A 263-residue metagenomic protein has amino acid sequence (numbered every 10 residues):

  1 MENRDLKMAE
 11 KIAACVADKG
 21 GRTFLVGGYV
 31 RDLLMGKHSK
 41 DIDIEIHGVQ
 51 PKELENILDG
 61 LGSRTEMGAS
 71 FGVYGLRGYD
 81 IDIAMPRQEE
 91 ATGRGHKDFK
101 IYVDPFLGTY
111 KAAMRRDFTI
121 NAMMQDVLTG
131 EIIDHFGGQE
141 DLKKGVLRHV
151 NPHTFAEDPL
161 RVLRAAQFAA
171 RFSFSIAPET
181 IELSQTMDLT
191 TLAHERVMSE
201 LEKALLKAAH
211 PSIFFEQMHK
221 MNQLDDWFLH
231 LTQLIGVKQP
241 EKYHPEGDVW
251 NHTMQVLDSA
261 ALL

Functional and structural regions predicted by a protein language model:
M1-L263: Catalytic cores of the polymerase beta-like nucleotidyltransferase superfamily and closely associated nucleotide
